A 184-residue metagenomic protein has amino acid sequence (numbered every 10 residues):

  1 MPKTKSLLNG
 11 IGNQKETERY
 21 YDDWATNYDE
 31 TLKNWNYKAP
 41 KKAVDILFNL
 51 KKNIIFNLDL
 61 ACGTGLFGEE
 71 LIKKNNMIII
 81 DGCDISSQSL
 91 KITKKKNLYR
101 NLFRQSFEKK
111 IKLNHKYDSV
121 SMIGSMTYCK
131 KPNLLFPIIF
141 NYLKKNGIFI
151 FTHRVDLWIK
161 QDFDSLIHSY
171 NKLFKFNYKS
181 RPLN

Functional and structural regions predicted by a protein language model:
M1-T26: N-terminal, positively charged/glycine-rich alpha-helical extensions of SAM-dependent methyltransferases
N36-I54: Conserved alpha-helix/loop element of class I SAM-dependent methyltransferases that forms part of the SAM/SAH-binding
L58-K110: Class I SAM-dependent methyltransferase SAM/SAH-binding core
I111-V120: A short acidic, Gly/Pro-enriched loop at the edge of an enzyme's catalytic core that lines a small-molecule cofactor
S119-P132: A short SAM/SAH-binding and catalytic strip from SAM-dependent methyltransferases
N133-K145: A short glycine-rich, Lys/Arg-flanked "PGG" loop and its adjoining helix->strand segment in the class I
N146-R154: Conserved beta-strand signature within the Rossmann-like core of class I S-adenosyl-L-methionine
Q161-P182: Conserved Class I S-adenosyl-L-methionine
